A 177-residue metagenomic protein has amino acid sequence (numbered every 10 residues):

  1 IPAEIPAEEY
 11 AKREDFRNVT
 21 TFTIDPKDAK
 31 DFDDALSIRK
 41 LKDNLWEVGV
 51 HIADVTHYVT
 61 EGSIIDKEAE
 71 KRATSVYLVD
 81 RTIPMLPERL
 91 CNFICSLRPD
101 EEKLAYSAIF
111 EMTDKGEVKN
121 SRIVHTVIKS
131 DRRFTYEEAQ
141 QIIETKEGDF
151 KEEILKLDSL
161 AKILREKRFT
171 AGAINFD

Functional and structural regions predicted by a protein language model:
I1-D177: Electropositive polyanion-binding surfaces
